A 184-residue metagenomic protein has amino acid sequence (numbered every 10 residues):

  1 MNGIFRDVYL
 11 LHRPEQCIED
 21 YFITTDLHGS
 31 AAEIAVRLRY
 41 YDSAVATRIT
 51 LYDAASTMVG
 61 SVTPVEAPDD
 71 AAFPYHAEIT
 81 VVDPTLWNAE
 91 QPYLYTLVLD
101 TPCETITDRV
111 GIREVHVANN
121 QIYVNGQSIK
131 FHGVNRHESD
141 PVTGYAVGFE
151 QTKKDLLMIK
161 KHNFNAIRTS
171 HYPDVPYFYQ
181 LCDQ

Functional and structural regions predicted by a protein language model:
M1-P176, L181: Secreted/periplasmic carbohydrate-active enzymes, especially glycoside hydrolases
